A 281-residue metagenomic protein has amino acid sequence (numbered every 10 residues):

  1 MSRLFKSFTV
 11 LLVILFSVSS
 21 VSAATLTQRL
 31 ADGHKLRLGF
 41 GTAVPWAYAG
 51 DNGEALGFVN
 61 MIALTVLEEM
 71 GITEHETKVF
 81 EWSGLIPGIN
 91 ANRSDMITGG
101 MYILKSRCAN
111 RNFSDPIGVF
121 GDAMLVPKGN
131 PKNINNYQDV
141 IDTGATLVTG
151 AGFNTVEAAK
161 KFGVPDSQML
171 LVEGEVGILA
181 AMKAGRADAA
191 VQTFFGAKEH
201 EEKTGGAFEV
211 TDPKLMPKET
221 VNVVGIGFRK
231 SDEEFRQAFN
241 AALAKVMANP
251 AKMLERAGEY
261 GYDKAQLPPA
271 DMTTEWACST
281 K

Functional and structural regions predicted by a protein language model:
A24-G100, A109: Extracytoplasmic small-molecule ligand-binding "clamshell" domains of the periplasmic binding protein/Venus flytrap
R29, K128-T146: Flexible hinge/capping segments at coil-to-helix
L36-T42, F113-N135, I226-R229: Hydrophobic/proline-rich hinge and linker segments of small-molecule sensing/allosteric domains, predominantly
A49-D51, A63-T73, Y137, F153-E173 (+2 more regions): Ligand-binding cleft/hinge of the Venus flytrap
G57-E69, N130-P131, Q138, F153 (+1 more regions): Extended ligand-binding regions for polar small-molecule ligands
H75-P87, K132, M169-A184, F195: Short helix-initiation/N-cap motifs at beta->coil->alpha
G84, G100-A109, A158-K161, D188-T220: A ligand-binding cleft/hinge motif common to bilobed small-molecule-binding domains
V119-A123, E202-L243, D263-K281: Periplasmic-binding protein-like
